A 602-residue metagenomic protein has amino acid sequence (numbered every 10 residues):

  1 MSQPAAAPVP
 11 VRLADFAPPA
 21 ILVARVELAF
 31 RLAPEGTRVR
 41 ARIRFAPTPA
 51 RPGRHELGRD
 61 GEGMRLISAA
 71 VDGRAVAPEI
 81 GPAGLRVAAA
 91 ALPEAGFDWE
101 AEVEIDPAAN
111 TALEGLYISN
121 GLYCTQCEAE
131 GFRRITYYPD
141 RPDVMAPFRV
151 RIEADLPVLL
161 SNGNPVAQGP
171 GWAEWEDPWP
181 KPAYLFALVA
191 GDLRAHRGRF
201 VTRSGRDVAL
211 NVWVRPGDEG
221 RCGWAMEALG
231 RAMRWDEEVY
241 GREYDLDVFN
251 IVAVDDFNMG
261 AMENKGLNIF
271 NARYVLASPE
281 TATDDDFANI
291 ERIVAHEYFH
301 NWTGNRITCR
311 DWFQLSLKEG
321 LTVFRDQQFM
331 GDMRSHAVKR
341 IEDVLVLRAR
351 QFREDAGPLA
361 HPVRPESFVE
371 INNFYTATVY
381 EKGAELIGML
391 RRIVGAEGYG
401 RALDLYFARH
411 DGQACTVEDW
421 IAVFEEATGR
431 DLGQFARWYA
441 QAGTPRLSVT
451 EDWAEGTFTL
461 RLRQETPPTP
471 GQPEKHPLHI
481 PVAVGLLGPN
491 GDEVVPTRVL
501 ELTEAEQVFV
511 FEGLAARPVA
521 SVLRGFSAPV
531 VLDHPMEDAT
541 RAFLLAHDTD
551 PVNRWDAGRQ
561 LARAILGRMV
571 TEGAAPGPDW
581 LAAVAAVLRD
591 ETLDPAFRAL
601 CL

Functional and structural regions predicted by a protein language model:
M1-R38, Y117-L122, Y138, L432-F435: N-terminal, polar/Ser/Thr-rich
I43-G63, Y137-D140, A146-D155, E418 (+1 more regions): Surface-exposed beta-strand/loop patches in extracellular or lumenal glycoproteins
A50-S119, D140, L502-R517: A surface-exposed beta-strand-loop module
G63-V71, D431-G433, A442-V522: Beta-strand-rich binding/interaction modules
E102-R199, C222-W224, D550-W555, L561: Extended, low-hydrophobicity, Ser/Thr/Pro/Gly-biased non-transmembrane segments
E104-A112, P467-P468, F526-L532: Short acidic/polar inter-strand loop motif in beta-rich domains
W175, R203-R206, V212-E455, T459-L460: Hydrophobic alpha-helical and helix-loop surface patches within well-folded domains that function as non-catalytic
R348-A349, A377, E512-L602: Long, ordered, helix-rich scaffold segments
